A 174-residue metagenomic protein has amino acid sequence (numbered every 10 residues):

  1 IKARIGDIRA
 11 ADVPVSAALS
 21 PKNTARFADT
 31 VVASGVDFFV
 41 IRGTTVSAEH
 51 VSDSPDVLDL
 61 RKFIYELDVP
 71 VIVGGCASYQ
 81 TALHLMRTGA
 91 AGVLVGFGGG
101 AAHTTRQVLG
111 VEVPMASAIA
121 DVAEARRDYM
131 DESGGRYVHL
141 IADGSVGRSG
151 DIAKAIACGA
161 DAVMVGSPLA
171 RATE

Functional and structural regions predicted by a protein language model:
I1-S133, H139, S167-A172: Active-site entrance/lid segments in N-terminal catalytic domains of soluble metabolic enzymes
A77-S78, H139-G150, A162: Glycine-rich beta-to-alpha active-site loop
V113-P114, S149-D151, A155-D161, V165-E174: Gly/Ser/Thr/Ala-enriched C-terminal appendages of enzymes
